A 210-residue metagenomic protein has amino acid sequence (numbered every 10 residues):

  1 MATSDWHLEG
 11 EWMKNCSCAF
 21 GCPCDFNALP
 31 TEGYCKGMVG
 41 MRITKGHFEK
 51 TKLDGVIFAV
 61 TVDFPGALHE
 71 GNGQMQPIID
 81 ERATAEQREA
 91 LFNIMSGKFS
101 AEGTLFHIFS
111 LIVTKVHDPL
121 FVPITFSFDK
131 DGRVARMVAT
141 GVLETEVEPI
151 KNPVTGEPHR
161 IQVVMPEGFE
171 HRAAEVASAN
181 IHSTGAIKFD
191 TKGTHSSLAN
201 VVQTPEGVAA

Functional and structural regions predicted by a protein language model:
A2-F48: N-terminal ordered "arm"
C16, G21-F26, E32, E49-T51 (+4 more regions): Residues in flexible loops and secondary-structure boundaries
D25-Y34, G66-G71, P119-R136, V176-H182: Short, surface-exposed loop and linker segments with low hydrophobicity and enrichment for Pro/Ser/Thr
G33-L105: Aromatic- and glycine-enriched beta-alpha-beta binding-site module
K45-T51, G71-G73, H107-I112, P158 (+1 more regions): Short C-terminal domain-edge/linker segments immediately following a structured domain
K50-I57, P77, I112-H117, Q162-V164 (+1 more regions): Low-complexity, flexible helical/coil segments
G73-H159: Charged linear interaction tracts used for macromolecular binding and regulation
I150-A210: Extended, charged low-complexity segments that frequently continue into or abut oligomerization scaffolds
